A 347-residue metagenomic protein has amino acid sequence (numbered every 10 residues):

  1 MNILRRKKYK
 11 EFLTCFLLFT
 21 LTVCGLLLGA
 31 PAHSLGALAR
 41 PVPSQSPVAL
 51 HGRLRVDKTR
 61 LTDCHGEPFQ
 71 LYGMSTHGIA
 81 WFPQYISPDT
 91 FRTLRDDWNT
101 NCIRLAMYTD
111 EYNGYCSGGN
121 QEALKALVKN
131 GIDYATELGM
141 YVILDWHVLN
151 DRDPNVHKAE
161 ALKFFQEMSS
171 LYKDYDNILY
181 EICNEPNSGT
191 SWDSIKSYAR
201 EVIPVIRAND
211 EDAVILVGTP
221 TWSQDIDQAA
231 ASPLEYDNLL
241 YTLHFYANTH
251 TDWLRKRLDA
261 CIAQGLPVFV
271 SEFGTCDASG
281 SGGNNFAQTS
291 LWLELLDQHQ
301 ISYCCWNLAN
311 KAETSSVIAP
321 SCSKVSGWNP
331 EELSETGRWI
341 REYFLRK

Functional and structural regions predicted by a protein language model:
M1-Y9: N-terminal secretory signal peptides that target proteins for export/translocation
Y9, T14, A30-P41: Intrinsically disordered, low-complexity Ser/Thr/Pro-rich tracts
C15-G29: Bacterial N-terminal signal peptides
L35-C102, G118, I340, R346: N-terminal carbohydrate-binding accessory modules
G52-L54, G78, P83, K158 (+3 more regions): Extracellular glycoside hydrolase catalytic/binding regions
G73-S75, M107-T109, W146-V148, N184 (+1 more regions): A mature extracytoplasmic/lumenal domain signature
S87-D151, K158-K163, R207-N209, N285-H299: Aromatic-lined substrate-binding rim segments of carbohydrate-active enzymes
